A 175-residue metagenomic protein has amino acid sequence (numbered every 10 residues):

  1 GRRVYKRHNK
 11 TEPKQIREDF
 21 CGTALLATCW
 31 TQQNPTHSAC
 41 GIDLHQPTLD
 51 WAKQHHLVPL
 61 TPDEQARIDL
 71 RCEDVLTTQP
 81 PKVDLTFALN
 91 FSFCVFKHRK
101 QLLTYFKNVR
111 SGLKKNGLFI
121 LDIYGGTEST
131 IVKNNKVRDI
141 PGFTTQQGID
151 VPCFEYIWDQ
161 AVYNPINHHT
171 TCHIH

Functional and structural regions predicted by a protein language model:
G1-P13: Conserved alpha-helix/loop element of class I SAM-dependent methyltransferases that forms part of the SAM/SAH-binding
E12-G22: Conserved class I S-adenosyl-L-methionine
L25-T77: Class I SAM-dependent methyltransferase SAM/SAH-binding core
L76-T86: A short acidic, Gly/Pro-enriched loop at the edge of an enzyme's catalytic core that lines a small-molecule cofactor
D84-K100: A short SAM/SAH-binding and catalytic strip from SAM-dependent methyltransferases
L103-K115: A short glycine-rich, Lys/Arg-flanked "PGG" loop and its adjoining helix->strand segment in the class I
N116-I123: Conserved beta-strand signature within the Rossmann-like core of class I S-adenosyl-L-methionine
I123-H175: SAM-dependent methyltransferase
